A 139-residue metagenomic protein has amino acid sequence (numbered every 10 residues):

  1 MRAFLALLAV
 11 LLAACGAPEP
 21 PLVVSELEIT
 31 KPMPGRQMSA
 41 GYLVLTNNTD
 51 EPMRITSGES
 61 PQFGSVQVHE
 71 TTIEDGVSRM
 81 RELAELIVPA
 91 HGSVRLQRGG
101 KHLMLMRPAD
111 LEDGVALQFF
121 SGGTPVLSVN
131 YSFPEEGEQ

Functional and structural regions predicted by a protein language model:
M1-F4: Positively charged n-region of N-terminal signal peptides that target proteins for export
L11-A14: C-terminal motif of bacterial Sec signal peptides marking the signal peptidase cleavage site
G16-E19: Bacterial signal peptide processing site
P21-Q139: Compact, glycine-rich, soluble single-domain proteins
